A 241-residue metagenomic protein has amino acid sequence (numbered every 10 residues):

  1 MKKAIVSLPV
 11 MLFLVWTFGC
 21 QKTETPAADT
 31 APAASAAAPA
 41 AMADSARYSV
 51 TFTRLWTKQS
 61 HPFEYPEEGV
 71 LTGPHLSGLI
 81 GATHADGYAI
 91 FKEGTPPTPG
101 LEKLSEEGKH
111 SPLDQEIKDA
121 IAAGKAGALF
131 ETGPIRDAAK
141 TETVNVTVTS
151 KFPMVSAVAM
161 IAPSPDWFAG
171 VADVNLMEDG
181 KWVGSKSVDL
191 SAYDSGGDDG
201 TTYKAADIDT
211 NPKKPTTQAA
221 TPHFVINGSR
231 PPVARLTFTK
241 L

Functional and structural regions predicted by a protein language model:
M1-L8: Bacterial N-terminal signal peptides that target proteins for export
M11-L12: Repetitive helical segments and hydrophobic/amphipathic motifs
W16-G19: C-terminal motif of bacterial Sec signal peptides marking the signal peptidase cleavage site
Q21-T23: Bacterial signal peptide processing site
A28-A43: Post-signal peptide N-terminal segment of mature Sec-exported envelope proteins
A41-R47, W56-W167: Structured domain cores in non-transmembrane regions
A120-L241: Mature, soluble, non-transmembrane domains
